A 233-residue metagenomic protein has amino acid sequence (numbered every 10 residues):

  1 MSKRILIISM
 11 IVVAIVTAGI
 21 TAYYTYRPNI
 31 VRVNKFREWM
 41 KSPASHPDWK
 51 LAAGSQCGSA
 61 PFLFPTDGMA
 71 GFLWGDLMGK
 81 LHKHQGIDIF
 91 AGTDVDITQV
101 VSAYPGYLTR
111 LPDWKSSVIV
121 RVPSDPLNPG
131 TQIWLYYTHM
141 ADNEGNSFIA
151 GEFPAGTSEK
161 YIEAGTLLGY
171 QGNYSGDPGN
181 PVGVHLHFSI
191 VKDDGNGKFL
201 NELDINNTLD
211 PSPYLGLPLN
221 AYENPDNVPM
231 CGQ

Functional and structural regions predicted by a protein language model:
M1-T17: N-terminal Sec-pathway targeting helices
V16-T25: Short hydrophobic alpha-helical membrane-anchoring segments
Y24-S117, P123-D125, A164, N173 (+1 more regions): Surface-exposed, glycine-biased beta-strand/turn segments
K35, Q132-I133, E152-T166, P181-Q233: Acidic, glycine-rich catalytic/binding loops that coordinate metals and/or anionic ligands
G79-T93, S124-P129, I133-A141, A150-E152 (+2 more regions): Small beta-barrel nucleic-acid-binding modules, principally OB-folds
D96, E144-F148, D177-G179: A generic structural signal for short coil/turn motifs at secondary-structure boundaries
S102-A155, G183-H185: Zn2+-dependent peptidoglycan hydrolase active-site motif and core
Q171-H185: Active-site loop architecture of trypsin-fold serine endopeptidases
